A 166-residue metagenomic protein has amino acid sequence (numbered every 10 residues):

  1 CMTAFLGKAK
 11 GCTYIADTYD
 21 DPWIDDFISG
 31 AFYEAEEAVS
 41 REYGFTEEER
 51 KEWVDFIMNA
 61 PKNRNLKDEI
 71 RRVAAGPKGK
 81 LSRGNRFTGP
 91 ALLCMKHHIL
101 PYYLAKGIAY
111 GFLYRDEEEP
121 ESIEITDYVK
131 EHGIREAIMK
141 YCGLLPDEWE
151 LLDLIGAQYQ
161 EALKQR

Functional and structural regions predicted by a protein language model:
C1-R166: Non-transmembrane, aqueous-exposed alpha-helical and coiled segments at domain scale
